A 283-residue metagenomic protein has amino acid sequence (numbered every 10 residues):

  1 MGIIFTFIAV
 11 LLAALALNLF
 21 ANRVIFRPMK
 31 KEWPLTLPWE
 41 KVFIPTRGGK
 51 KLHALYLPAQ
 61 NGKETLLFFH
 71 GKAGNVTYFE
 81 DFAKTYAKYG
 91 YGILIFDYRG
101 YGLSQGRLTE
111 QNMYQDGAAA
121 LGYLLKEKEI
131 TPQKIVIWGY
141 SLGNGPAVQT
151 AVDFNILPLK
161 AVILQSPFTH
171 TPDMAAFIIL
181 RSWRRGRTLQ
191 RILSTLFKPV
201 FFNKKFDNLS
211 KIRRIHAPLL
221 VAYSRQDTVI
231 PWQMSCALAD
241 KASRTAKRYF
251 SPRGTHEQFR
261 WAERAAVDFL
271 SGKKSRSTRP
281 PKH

Functional and structural regions predicted by a protein language model:
G2-P45, L55: An N-terminal hydrophobic leader/cap segment in hydrolases
R47-L125, Q133, W138-G145: Membrane-embedded segments
F82, N208, A217, P231-D240: Short alpha-helix in the alpha/beta-hydrolase fold that links the catalytic acid
V136-G139, Q165, A222: Short beta-strand immediately N-terminal to the catalytic nucleophile in serine-hydrolase-like folds
G143, A147-A151, S235: Short helix immediately C-terminal to the catalytic nucleophile in hydrolase catalytic domains
Q149-K211, Q258-W261: Hydrolase active-site cap/lid region
R214-H216, V221-D227: Short beta-strand/loop motif that positions the catalytic acidic residue of the alpha/beta-hydrolase fold
W232-H283: C-terminal catalytic histidine-bearing segment of alpha/beta-hydrolase fold enzymes
